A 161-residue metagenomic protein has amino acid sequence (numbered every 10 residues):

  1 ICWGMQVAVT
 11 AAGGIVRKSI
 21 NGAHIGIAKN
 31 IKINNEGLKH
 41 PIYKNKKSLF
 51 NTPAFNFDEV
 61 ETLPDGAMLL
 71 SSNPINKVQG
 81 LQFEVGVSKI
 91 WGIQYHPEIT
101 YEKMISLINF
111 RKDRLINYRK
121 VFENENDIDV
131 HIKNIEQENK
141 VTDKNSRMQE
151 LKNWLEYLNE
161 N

Functional and structural regions predicted by a protein language model:
I1-G37: Cysteine-nucleophile active-site neighborhood
I33-N161: Amide-donor transfer/coupling interface in amidating biosynthetic enzymes
